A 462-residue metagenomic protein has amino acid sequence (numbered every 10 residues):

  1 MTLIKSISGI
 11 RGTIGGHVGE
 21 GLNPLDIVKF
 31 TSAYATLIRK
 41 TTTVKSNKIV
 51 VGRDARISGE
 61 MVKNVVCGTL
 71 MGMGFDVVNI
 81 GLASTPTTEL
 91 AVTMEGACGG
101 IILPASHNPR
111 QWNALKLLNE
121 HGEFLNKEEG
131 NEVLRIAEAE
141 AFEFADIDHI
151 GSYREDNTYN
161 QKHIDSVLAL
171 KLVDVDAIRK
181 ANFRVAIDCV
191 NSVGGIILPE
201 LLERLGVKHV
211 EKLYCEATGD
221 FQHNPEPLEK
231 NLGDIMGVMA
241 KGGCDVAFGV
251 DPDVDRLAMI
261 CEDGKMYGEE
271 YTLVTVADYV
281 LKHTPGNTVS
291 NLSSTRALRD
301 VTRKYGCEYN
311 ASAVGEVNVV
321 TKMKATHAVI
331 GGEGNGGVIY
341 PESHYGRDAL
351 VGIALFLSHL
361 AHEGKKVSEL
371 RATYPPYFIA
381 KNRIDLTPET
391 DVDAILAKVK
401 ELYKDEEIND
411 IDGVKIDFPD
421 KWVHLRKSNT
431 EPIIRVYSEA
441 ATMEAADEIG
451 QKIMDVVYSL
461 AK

Functional and structural regions predicted by a protein language model:
M1-G68, G72-M73, S152-V185: An N-terminal, well-structured beta->alpha segment
T13, N113-G242: Gly/Ser/Thr-enriched, mixed-charge loops and adjacent short helices that form phosphate/oxyanion-binding elements
T36, K48-W112, E200-I260: N-terminal small/polar loop signature for handling phosphorylated ligands or for N-terminal nucleophile
V51-D54, I187-C189, C261, E342 (+1 more regions): Short glycine-centered, acidic/aromatic-flanked micro-motifs in structured strand/loop junctions that mark active-site
M71, N131-D165, A169, C261-G334 (+1 more regions): Proline/glycine-rich low-complexity loops and linkers
A97-W112, M239-C261, M266, Y309-D348: Glycine-rich phosphate-binding loop
T284-K462: Phosphate-binding and adjacent anionic-ligand microenvironments
